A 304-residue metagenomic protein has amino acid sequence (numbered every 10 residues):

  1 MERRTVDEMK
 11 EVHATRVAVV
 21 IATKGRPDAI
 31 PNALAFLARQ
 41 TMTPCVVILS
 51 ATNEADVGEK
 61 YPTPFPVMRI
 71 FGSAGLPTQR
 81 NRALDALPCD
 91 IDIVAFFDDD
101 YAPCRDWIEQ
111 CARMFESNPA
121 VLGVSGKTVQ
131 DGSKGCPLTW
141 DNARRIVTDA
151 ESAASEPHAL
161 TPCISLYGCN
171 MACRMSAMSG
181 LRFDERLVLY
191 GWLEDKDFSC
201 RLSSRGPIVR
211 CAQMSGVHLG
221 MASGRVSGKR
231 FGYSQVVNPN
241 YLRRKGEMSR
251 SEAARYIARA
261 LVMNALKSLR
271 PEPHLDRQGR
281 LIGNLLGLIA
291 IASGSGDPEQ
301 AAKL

Functional and structural regions predicted by a protein language model:
A35-P44: Short, acidic, metal-binding catalytic loop of nucleotide-sugar glycosyltransferases
P77-I93: Active-site nucleotide-sugar/metal-binding loop of Leloir-type enzymes
I91-A102: Short beta-strand-to-loop acidic/aromatic patch adjacent to the donor-nucleotide binding site
D106-T139: Conserved donor NDP-sugar-binding/catalytic core segment of glycosyltransferases
G126, A143-C163: Short, flexible, basic/aromatic active-site loop/helix in glycosyltransferases
S165-L181, L187-M214: A short, conserved alpha-helix in the catalytic core of glycosyltransferases
P207, C211-K229, N238-L242: Active-site donor/metal-binding and catalytic loop motifs of nucleotide-sugar-dependent glycosylation enzymes
K229-N238, M248-L304: Non-catalytic, C-terminal membrane-associated alpha-helical segments of glycosyltransferases
